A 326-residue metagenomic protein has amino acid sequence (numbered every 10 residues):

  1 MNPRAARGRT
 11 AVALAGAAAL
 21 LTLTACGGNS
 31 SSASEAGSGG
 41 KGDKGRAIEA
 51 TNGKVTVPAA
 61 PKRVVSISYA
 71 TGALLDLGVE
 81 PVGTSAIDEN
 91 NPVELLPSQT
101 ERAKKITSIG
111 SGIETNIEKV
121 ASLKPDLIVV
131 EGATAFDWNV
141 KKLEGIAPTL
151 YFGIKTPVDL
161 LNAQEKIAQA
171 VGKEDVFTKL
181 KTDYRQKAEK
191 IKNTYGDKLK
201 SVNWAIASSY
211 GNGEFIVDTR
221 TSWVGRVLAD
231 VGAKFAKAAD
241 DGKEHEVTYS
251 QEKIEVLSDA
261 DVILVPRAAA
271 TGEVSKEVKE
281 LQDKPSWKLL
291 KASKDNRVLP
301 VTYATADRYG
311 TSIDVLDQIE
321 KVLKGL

Functional and structural regions predicted by a protein language model:
M1-L14: Bacterial N-terminal signal peptides that target proteins for export
L21-A25: C-terminal motif of bacterial Sec signal peptides marking the signal peptidase cleavage site
G27-S30: Bacterial signal peptide processing site
I67-K119, G132: A short, structured surface patch at a secondary-structure boundary
E89, V217-V247: Alpha-helical, coiled-coil/dimerization segments enriched in small aliphatic residues
K124-V130, P148, I254, D259-I263: Proline-aspartate-enriched helix->loop->beta-strand connector
N139-G211, S312-L326: Extracytoplasmic substrate-binding proteins
D259-L326: Structured C-terminal subdomain patch of bacterial secreted/periplasmic proteins
